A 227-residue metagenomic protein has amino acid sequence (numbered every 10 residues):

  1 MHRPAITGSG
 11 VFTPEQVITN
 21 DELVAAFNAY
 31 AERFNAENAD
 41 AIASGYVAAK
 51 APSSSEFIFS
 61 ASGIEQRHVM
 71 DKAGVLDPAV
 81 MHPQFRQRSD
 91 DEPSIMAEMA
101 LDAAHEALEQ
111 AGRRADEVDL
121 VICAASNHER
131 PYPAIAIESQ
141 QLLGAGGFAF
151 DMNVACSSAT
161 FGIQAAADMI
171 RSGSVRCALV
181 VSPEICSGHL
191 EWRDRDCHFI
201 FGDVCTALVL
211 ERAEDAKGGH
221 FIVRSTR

Functional and structural regions predicted by a protein language model:
M1-P93, D194-R227: Condensing-enzyme catalytic core mediating Claisen C-C bond formation in acyl metabolism
A5, L120, R176-V180: Short glycine-aspartate micro-motif
V17-I18, Y132-I135, I163-Q164, H189-R195: Short acidic, glycine/serine/threonine-rich loops at helix termini
S62-V69, A73-H82, D91, A125-A178 (+1 more regions): Conserved catalytic cysteine-centered active-site region of acyl-thioester-dependent Claisen-condensing enzymes
L76, A103-D119: Phosphate/pyrophosphate-binding loops at sites that engage ATP/ADP/AMP, CoA/4′-phosphopantetheine, polyphosphate
I95-M99, V154-T160, F201: A glycine-rich, Thr/Ser-enriched phosphate-binding loop motif common to dinucleotide/cofactor-binding enzymes
R114, L143, I170-G173, H198-G202 (+1 more regions): Solvent-exposed alpha-helices and their adjacent loops that cap or buttress functional pockets in soluble metabolic
S174-C205: Flexible, glycine-rich active-site loops centered on histidine and acidic residues that chelate a metal or position
